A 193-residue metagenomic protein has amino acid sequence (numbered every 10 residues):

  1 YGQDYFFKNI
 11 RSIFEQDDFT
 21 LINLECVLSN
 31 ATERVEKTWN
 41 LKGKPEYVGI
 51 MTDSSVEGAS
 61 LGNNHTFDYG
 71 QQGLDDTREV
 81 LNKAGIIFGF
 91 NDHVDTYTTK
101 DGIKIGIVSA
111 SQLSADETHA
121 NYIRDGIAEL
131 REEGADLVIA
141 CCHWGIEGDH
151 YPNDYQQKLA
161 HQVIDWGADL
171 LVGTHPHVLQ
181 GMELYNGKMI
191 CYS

Functional and structural regions predicted by a protein language model:
Y1-S193: Acidic, metal/ion-coordinating pockets
